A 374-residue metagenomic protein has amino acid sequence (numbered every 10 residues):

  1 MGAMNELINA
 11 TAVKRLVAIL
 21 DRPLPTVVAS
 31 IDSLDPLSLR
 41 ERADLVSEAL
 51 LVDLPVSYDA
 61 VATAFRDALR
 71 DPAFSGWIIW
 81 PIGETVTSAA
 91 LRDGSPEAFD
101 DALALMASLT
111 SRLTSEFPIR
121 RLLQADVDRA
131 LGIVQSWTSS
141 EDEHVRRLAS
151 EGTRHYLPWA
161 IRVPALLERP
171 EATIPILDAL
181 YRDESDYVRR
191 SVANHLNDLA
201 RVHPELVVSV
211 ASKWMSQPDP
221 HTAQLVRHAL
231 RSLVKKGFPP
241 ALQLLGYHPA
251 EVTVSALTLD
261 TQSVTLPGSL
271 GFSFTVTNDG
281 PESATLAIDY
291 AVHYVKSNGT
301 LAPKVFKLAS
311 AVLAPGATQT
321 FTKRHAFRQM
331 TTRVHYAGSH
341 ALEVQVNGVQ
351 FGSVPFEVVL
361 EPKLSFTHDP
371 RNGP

Functional and structural regions predicted by a protein language model:
M1-A241, T265-S273, E282-T285: Surface-facing alpha-helical segments and adjacent helix-coil boundary elements at the starts of domains
V252-S255, K296-S310: Short beta-strand and strand-turn-strand segments in soluble, beta-rich domains
T258-T265: Short beta-strand segments of immunoglobulin-like
T277-S283, V349: Short solvent-exposed strand-capping/beta-turn motif centered on an Asx-Ser/Thr pair
T285-K296: Short acidic, flexible loop segments centered on an aromatic residue
P303-M330, V358: A beta-strand/beta-hairpin structural motif
Q329-S339: Short glycine/proline/serine/threonine-rich loop/turn segments at secondary-structure transition edges
V349-F366: Short beta-strand elements
